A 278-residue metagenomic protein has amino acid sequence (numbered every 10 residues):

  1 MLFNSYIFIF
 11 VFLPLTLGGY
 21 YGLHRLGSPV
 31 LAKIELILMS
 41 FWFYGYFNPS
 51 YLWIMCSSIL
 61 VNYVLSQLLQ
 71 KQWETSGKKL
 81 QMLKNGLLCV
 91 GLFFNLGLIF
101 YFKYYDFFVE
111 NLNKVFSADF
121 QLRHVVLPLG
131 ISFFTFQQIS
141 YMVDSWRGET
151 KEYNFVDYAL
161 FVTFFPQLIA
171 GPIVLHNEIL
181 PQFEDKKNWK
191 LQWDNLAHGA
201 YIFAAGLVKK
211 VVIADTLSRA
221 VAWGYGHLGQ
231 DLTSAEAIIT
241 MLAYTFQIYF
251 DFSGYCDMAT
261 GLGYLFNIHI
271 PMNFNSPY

Functional and structural regions predicted by a protein language model:
M1-Y278: Membrane-embedded transmembrane alpha-helical bundles that form the catalytic cores of multi-pass lipid-modifying
